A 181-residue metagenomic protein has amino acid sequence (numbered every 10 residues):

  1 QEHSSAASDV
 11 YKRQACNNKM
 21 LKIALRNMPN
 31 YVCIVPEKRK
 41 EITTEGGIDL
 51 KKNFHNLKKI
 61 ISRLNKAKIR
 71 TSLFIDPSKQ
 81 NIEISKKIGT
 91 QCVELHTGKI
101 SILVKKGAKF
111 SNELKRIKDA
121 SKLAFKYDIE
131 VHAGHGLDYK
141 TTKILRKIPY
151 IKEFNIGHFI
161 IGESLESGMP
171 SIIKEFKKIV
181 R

Functional and structural regions predicted by a protein language model:
Q1-A7, Y11: Single conserved hydrophobic/aromatic residue that forms the stacking wall/gate of nucleotide- or nucleobase-binding
S5, K58-K68, K86, K118-K126 (+1 more regions): Surface-exposed amphipathic alpha-helices with a cationic face
K12-Q14, V32-I34, T71-L73, V93-L95 (+2 more regions): Hydrophobic faces of well-ordered beta-strands that scaffold small-molecule active sites in alpha/beta enzyme cores
A15-K51: Active-site beta->alpha loop and helix N-cap motifs at the rims of alpha/beta catalytic domains
N18-R26, S78-I88, L137-I151: Catalytic cores of alpha/beta
I34-E41, C92-V104, I151-M169: Glycine-rich phosphate-binding active-site loops on the catalytic face of alpha/beta enzymes
R39, R70-L123: Histidine/lysine/aspartate-rich catalytic loop segments that bind and position anionic ligands
T44-G46, K106-F110, E163-R181: C-terminal helical cap(s) of enzyme catalytic domains, especially alpha/beta-barrels
